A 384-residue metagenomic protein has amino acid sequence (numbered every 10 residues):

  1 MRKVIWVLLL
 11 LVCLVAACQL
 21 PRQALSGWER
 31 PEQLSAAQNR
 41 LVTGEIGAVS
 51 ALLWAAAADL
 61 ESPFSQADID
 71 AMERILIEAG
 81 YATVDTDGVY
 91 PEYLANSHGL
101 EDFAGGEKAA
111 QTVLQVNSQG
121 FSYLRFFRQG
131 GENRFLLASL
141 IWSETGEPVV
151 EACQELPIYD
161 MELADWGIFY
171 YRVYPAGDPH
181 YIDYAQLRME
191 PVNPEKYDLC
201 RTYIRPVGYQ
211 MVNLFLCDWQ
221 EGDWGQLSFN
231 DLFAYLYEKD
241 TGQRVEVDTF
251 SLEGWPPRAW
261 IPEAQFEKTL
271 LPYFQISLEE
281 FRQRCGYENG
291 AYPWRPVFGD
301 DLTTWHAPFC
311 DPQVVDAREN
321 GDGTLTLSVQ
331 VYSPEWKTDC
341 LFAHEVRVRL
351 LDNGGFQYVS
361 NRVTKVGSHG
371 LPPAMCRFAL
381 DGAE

Functional and structural regions predicted by a protein language model:
V4-Q23: Sec-dependent N-terminal signal peptides of Gram-positive bacterial secreted proteins and lipoproteins
C18, A24-E384: Mature, Sec-exported extracytoplasmic domains of Gram-positive
